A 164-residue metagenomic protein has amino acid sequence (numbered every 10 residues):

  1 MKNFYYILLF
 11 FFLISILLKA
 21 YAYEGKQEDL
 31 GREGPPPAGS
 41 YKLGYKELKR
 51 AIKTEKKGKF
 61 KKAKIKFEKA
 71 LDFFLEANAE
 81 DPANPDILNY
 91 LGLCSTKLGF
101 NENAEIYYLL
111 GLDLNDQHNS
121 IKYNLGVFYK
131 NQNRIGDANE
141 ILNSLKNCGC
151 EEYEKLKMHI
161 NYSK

Functional and structural regions predicted by a protein language model:
Y23-P37, G136-K164: Terminal, low-structured helical/coil segments at or just beyond the last alpha-helical repeat
E80, L114, L145-C148: Structural marker of alpha-solenoid helical repeat scaffolds
